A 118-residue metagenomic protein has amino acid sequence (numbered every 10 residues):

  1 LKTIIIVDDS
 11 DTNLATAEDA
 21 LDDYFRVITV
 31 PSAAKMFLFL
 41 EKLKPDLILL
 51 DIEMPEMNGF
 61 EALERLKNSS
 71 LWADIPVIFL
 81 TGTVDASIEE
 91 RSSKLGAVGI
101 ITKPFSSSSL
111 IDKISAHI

Functional and structural regions predicted by a protein language model:
L1-T12, A17-E18, I48: Conserved acidic segment of CheY-like receiver
D11-I28, L95: Two-component/phosphorelay signaling modules centered on CheY-like receiver
T12, F105-I114: C-terminal output helix
T29-L47, E64: Acidic, metal-coordinating helix/loop segments flanking the phosphotransfer/catalytic sites of two-component signaling
D51, T81: Active-site residues of response regulator receiver
M54: Receiver (REC) domain active-site loop signature in two-component systems and cognate sites in sensor histidine kinases
